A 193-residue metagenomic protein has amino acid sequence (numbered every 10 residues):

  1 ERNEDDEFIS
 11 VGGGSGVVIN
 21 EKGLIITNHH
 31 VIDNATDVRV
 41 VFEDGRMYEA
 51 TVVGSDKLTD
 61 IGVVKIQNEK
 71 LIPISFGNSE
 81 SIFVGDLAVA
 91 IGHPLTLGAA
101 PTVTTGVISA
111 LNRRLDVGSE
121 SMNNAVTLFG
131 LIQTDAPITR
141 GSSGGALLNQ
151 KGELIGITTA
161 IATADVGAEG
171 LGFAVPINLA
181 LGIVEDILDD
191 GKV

Functional and structural regions predicted by a protein language model:
E1-V193: Serine-dependent protease modules
